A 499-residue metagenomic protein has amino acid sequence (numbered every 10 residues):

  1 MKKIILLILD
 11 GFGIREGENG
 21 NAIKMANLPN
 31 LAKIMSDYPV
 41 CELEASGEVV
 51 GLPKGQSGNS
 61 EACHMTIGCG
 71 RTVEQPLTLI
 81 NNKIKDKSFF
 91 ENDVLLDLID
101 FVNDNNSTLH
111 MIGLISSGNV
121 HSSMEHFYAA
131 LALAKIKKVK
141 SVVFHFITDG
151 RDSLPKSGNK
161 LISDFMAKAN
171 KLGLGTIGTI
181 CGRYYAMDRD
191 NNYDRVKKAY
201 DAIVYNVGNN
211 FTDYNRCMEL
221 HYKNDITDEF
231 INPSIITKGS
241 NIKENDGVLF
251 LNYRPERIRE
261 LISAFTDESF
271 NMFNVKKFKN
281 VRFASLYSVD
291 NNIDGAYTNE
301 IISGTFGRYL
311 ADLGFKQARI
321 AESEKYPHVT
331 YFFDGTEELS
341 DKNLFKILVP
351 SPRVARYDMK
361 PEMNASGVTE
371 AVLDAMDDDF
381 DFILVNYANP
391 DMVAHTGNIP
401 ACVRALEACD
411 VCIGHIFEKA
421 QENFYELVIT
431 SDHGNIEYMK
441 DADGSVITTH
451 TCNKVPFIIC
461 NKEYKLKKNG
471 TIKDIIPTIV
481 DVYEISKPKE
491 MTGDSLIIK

Functional and structural regions predicted by a protein language model:
M1-K499: Feature captures the catalytic ectodomains and active-site-proximal regions of enzymes that hydrolyze or transfer
